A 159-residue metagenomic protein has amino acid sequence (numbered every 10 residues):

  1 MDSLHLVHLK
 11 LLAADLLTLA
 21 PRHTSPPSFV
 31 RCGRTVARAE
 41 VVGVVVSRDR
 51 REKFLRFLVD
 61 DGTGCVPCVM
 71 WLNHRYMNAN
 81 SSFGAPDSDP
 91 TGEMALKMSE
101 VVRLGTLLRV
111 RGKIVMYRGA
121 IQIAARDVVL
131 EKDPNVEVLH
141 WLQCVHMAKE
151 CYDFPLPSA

Functional and structural regions predicted by a protein language model:
M1-A159: OB-fold and OB-like single-stranded nucleic-acid-recognition modules and their adjacent interaction interfaces
